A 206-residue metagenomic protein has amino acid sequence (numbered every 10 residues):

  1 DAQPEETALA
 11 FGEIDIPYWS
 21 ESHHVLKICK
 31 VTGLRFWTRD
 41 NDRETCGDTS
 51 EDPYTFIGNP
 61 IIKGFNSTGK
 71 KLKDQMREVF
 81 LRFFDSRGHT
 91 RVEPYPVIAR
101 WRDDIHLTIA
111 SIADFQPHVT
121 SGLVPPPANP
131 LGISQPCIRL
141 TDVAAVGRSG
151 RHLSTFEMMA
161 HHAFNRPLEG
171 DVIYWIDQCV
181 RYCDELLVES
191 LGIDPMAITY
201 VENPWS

Functional and structural regions predicted by a protein language model:
D1-S20: Short, intrinsically disordered terminal segments enriched in charged and Pro/Gly residues
Y18, R39-I57: Cysteine-rich micro-motifs
E21, I28-C29: NTP/phosphate- and nucleic-acid-binding module
L26-K27, G33, D40-T45: Residues immediately within or flanking Cys/His clusters that coordinate Zn2+ in small zinc-binding modules
T32-L34, C183: Secondary-structure boundary/capping motif
G58-S206: Structured aminoacyl-transfer and RNA-binding surfaces used for tRNA recognition/handling in the translation apparatus
